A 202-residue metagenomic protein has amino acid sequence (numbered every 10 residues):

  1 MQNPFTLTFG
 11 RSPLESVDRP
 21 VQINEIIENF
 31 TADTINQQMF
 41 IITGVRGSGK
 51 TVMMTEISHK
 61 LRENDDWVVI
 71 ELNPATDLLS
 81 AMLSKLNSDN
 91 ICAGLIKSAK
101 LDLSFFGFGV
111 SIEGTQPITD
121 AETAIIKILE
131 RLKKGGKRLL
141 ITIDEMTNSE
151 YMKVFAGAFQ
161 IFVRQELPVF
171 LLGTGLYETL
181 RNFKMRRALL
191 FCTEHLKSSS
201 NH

Functional and structural regions predicted by a protein language model:
M1-F40, S88: A short, basic N-terminal segment
Q2-F9, K100-V110, F191: Short, basic/glycine-rich phosphate-binding loops at helix/coil junctions that contact nucleotide phosphates
P4-S12, K137-L139, V154-H202: The catalytic "switch" region of P-loop NTPases
Q22-E28, T123-K127, V154: Well-ordered alpha-helical segments embedded in enzymatic catalytic cores
E28, H59, E63, G157-Q160: Short, well-ordered alpha-helices that flank and scaffold nucleotide-derived cofactor binding pockets
A32-I141, M146-N148, P168-V169: P-loop NTPase nucleotide-binding core
M146-E150, L180-R181: Catalytic P-loop NTPase motifs of RecA-like helicase/translocase cores
